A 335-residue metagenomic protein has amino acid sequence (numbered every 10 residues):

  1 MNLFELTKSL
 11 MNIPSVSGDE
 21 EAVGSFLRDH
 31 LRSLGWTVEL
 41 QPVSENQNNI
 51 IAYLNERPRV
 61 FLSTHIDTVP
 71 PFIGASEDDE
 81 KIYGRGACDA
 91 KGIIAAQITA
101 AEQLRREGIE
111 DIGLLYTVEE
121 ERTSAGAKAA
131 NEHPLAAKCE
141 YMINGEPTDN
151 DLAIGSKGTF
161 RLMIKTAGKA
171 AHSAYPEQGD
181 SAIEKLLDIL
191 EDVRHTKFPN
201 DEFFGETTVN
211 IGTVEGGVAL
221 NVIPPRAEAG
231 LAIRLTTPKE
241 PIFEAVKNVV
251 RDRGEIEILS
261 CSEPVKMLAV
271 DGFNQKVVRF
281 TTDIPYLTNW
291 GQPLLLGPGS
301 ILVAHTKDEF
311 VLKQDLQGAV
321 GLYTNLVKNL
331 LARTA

Functional and structural regions predicted by a protein language model:
M1-A87, I109, L295: Acidic/His- and Gly-rich active-site-bordering loop/insert found across diverse amide/peptide-bond hydrolases
S15, A22, P147, I154 (+1 more regions): Metal-dependent amide/peptide-bond hydrolase catalytic core, centered on the "pita-bread" metallohydrolase fold
Q47, S124, F280-T281: Structural motif corresponding to alpha-helix initiation and N-cap regions
V60-L62, I143, K169: Residue-level marker for buried hydrophobic side chains located in beta-strands that build the well-ordered beta-sheet
L62, D79-A125, L162-T166, P176-T196 (+2 more regions): Alpha-helical metal-binding/catalytic segments enriched in His/Glu/Asp
I66-D78, K138-C139, I154-K165: Acidic-glycine-rich active-site phosphate/pyrophosphate-binding loop
A95-R161, D201, A335: Acidic/histidine-rich catalytic neighborhood of metal-dependent amide-processing enzymes
